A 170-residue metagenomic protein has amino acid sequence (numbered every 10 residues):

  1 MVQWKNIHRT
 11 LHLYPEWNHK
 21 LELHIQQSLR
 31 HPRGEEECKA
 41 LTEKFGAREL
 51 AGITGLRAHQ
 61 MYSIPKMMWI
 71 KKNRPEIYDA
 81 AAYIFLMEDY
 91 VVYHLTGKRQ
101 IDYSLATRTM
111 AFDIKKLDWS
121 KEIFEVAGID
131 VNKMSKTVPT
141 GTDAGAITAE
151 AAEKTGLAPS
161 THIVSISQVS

Functional and structural regions predicted by a protein language model:
M1-I64: Active-site phosphate-binding/coordination module
N18, Q26, A47-S170: Gly/Ser/Thr-rich active-site cleft segment
